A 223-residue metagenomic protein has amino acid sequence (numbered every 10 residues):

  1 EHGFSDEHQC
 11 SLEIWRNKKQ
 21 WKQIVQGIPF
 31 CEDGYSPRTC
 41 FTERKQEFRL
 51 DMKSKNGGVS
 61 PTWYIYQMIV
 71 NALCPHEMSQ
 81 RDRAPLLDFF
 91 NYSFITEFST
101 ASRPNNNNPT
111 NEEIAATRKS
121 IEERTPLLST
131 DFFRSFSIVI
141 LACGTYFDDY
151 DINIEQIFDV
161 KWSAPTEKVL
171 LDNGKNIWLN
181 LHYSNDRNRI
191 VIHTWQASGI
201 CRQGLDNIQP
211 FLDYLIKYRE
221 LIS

Functional and structural regions predicted by a protein language model:
E1-R134, G144: A polyanion-binding, active-site-adjacent surface
N111-R124, D149-S223: C-terminal capping/extension of enzyme domains
S137-I138: Structural motif
L141: Redox-cofactor binding/interface segments in oxidoreductases and associated redox assembly factors
